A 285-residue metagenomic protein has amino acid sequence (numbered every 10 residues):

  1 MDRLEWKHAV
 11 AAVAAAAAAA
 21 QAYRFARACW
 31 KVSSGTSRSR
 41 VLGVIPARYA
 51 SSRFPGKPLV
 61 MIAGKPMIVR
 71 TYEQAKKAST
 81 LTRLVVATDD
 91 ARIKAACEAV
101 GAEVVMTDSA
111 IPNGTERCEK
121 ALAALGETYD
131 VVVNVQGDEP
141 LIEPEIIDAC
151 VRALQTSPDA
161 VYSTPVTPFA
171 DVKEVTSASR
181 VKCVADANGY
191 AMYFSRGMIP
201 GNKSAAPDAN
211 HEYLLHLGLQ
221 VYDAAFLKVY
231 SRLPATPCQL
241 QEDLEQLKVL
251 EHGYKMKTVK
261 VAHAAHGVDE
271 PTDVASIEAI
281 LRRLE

Functional and structural regions predicted by a protein language model:
D2-S33: Terminal signal-anchor or tail-anchor transmembrane helices that tether membrane-associated enzymes to cellular
V32-T88: N-terminal glycine-rich phosphate-binding loop and ensuing alpha1 helix
G43, L84-V86, V132, S163 (+2 more regions): Hydrophobic/aromatic residues located in beta-strands of well-ordered beta-sheets within soluble catalytic
L81, E127-Y129, S157-A160, Y254: Short, high-confidence coil segments that cap the C-terminus of an alpha-helix and link into the following beta-strand
V85, A91-R152: Short phosphate-binding loop-to-helix
E127, D208-E285: Conserved alpha/beta core of the MobA/IspD/sugar-nucleotide pyrophosphorylase nucleotidyltransferase superfamily
I142-T236: Conserved core of the sugar-phosphate nucleotidyltransferase
